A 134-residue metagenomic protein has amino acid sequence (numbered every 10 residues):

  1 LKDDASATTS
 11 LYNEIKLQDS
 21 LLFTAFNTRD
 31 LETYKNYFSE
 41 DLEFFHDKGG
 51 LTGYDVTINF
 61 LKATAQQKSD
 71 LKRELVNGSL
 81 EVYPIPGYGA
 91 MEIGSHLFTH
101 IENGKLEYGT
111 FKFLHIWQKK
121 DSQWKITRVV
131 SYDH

Functional and structural regions predicted by a protein language model:
L1, T110-H134: Short beta-strand edge/turn micro-motifs at domain boundaries
L1-E40: Short, low-complexity N-terminal intrinsically disordered segments enriched in polar/charged residues
S10, L17-Q18, E74-N77, K112: Short, conserved clusters of charged catalytic residues that mark active-site and nucleotide-handling motifs
E14, L31-Y88, S95-L97, E107: A solvent-exposed, acidic/Ser-Thr-rich amphipathic alpha-helical stretch
L22, R29, T33, I58 (+1 more regions): Residue-level detection of beta-strand scaffold positions
F45, T99-I101, Y132: A generic structural motif
G50, K105, Q123-K125: Residue-level signal for well-ordered, solvent-exposed loop/turn and beta-edge residues enriched in charged/polar side
Y88-D121: Exposed beta-sheet edge and beta->alpha loop/turn motif
